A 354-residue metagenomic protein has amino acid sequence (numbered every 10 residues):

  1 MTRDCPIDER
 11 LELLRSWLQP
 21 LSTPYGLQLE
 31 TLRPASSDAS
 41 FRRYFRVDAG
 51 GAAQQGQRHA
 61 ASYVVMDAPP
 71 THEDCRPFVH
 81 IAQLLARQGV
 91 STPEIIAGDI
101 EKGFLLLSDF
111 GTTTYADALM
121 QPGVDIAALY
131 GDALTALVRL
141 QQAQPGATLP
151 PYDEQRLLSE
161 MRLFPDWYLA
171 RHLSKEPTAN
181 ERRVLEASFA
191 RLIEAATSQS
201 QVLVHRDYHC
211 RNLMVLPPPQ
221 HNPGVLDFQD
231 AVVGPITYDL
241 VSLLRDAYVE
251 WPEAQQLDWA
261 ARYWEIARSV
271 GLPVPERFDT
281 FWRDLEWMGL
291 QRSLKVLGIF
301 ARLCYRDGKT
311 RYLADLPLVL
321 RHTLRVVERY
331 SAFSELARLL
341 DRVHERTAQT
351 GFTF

Functional and structural regions predicted by a protein language model:
M1-F104, V202, L216-N222, L340-F354: Conserved NTP-binding catalytic cores of kinases and kinase-like/nucleotidyltransferase enzymes across multiple kinase
L14-S16, P20-T23, P145-P151, Q155-R156 (+4 more regions): An alpha-helical support segment within catalytic cores of ATP-dependent transferases
F41-D48, G56, L105, L140 (+2 more regions): Active-site acidic catalytic loop and adjacent metal/ATP-binding pocket of ATP-dependent phosphoryl transfer enzymes
F45-S159, L163, L169-L173, E181 (+1 more regions): ATP-binding pocket architecture of kinase catalytic cores
D125-I126, D153, P177-E181, R283 (+2 more regions): Residue-level recognition of alpha-helical structural elements
P165-H172, I236-P273, W287-D307, V319-V326: Active-site activation/catalytic loop segments of kinase-like enzymes and analogous catalytic loops in related
V274-R283: Histidine/acidic-rich helix-loop-helix segments that form or flank divalent-metal centers in metalloenzyme catalytic
K295-F354: ATP/Mg2+ or Mg2+-diphosphate-binding catalytic cores that bind nucleotide phosphates or diphosphates via glycine-rich
